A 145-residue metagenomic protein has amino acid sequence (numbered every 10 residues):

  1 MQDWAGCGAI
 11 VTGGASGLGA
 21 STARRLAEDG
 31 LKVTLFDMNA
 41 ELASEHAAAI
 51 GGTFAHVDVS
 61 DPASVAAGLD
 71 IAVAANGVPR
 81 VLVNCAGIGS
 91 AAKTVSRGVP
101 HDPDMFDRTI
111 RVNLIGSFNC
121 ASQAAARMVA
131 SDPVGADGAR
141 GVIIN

Functional and structural regions predicted by a protein language model:
Q2-V33: Canonical Rossmann dinucleotide-binding motif of NAD(H)/NADP(H)-dependent dehydrogenases/reductases, specifically
V11-T12, N84-G87, G135-N145: Structural signature of the Rossmann-like NAD(P)-dependent dehydrogenase/reductase core
D29-E45: Conserved glycine-rich Rossmann-like NAD(P)H-binding loop of the short-chain dehydrogenase/reductase
A40-E41, V57-G68, P103: The beta1-alpha1 cofactor-binding region of Rossmann-like NAD(H)/NADP(H)-dependent oxidoreductases
I71-N84, S90, D102-M105: A glycine-rich helix->loop->beta "capping" turn within Rossmann-like NAD(P)(H)-dependent oxidoreductase domains
G89-D107, A130-A139: Conserved mid-core segment of classical short-chain dehydrogenase/reductases
A121-S122: A short, exposed helix-loop element centered on a Lys and neighboring polar residues
